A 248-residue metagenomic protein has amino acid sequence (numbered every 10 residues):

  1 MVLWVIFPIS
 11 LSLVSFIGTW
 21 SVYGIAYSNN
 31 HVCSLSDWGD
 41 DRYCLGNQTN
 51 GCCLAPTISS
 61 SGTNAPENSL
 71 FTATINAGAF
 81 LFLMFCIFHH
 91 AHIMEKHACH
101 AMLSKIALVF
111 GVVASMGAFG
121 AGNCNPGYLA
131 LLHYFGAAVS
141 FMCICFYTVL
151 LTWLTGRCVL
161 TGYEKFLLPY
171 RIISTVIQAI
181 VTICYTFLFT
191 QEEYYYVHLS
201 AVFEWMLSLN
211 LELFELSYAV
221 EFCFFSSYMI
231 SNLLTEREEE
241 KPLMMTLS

Functional and structural regions predicted by a protein language model:
L3-V22, T74-G78, L103-A121, G136-L151 (+3 more regions): Alpha-helical transmembrane segments of multi-pass membrane proteins
G18-S60: Extracellular/lumenal N-termini and interhelical loops of multi-pass eukaryotic membrane proteins
G24-N30, I87-H92, T152-L160, L216-L234: Transmembrane-helix exit/juxtamembrane "anchor" motif
G24-S34, G62-S69, I93-A101, G120-V139 (+2 more regions): Membrane-lumen (extracellular) interface motif
A55-A79: Interfacial helix-start motif at the membrane-water boundary
G62, I87, N123, L207 (+1 more regions): Residues that form ligand- and interface-recognition hot spots within folded domains
M84-V109, E240-L243: Cytoplasmic juxtamembrane regions at transmembrane-helix boundaries
I177, F224-S248: Non-transmembrane, juxtamembrane loop and terminal tail segments of multi-pass eukaryotic membrane proteins
